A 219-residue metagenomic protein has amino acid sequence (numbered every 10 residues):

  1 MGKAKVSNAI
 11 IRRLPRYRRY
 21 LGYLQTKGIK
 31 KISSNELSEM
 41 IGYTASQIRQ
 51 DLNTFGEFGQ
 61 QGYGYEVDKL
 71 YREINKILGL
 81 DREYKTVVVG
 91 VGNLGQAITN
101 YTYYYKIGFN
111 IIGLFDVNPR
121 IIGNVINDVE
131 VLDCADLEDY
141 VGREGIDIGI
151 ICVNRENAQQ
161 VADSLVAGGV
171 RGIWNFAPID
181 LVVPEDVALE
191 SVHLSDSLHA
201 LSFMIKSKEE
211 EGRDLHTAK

Functional and structural regions predicted by a protein language model:
M1-K30: Extreme N-terminal segment that seeds HTH/winged-HTH DNA-binding domains in transcriptional regulators
Y17, G22-Q25, V129-K219: Phosphate-bearing ligand-interacting subdomains that bind or position ATP/ADP/UDP/GDP/NAD(P) or nucleotide-linked
K31, N35, M40-K85: HTH-adjacent hinge/linker in prokaryotic transcriptional regulators
V91: Glycine-rich Rossmann-fold phosphate-binding loop(s) that bind the pyrophosphate of adenine dinucleotide cofactors
L94: Hydrophobic/small residue at the entry helix of a nucleotide-binding pocket
Y105-N127: NAD(P)-binding Rossmann-fold cofactor-contacting core
